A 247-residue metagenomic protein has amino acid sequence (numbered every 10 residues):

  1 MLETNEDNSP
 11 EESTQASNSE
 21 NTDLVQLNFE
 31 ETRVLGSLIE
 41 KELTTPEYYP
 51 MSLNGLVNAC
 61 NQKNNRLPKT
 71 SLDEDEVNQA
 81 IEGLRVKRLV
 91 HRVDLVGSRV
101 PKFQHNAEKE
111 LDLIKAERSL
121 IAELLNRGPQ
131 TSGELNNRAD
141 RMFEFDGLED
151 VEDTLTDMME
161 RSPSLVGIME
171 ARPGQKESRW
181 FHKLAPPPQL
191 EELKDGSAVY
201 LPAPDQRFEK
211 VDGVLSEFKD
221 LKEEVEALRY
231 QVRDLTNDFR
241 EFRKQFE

Functional and structural regions predicted by a protein language model:
M1-S37, D234, D238-R243: N-terminal intrinsically disordered, low-complexity, charged/polar
N5-D23, E42, R99-K109, Q206: Short, Lys/Arg-enriched N-terminal segment that forms or immediately precedes the first helix of a structured domain
N28-E47, D112-P129, L155, M159-R161: Positively charged, polyanion-binding regions of nucleic-acid-associated proteins
S37, A80, T154, K183: Residues in the recognition helix of alpha-helical DNA-binding motifs
T45-P68, P129-F145: Short acidic, hydrophobic short linear motifs in intrinsically disordered regions
N78-I81, R85-L95, L155-R172: A short, conserved structural fragment
V96-R99, Q104-E134, S178-G213: Short, amphipathic alpha-helical interaction segments positioned at domain boundaries
A203-E247: Long, leucine- and charge-enriched amphipathic alpha-helices that form heptad-repeat coiled-coil/leucine-zipper-like
